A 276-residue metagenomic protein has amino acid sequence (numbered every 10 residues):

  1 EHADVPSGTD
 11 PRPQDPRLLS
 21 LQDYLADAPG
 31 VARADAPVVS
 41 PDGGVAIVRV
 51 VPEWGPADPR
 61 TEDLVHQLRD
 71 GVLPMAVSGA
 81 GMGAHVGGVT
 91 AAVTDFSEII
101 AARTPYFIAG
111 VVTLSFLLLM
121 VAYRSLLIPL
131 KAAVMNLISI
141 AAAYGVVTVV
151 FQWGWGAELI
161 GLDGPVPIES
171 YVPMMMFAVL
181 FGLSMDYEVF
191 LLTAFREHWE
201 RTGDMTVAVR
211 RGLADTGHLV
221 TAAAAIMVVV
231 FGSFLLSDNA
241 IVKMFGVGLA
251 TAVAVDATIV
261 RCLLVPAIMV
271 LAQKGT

Functional and structural regions predicted by a protein language model:
E1-W153, A157, V189: Structured non-transmembrane domains adjacent to transmembrane bundles in polytopic membrane proteins
V89-V93, S97, L126, L130 (+4 more regions): Alpha-helical membrane-protein architecture signal
A91-Y106, V147-M176, S184, G232-A250: Membrane interfacial helix motifs at helix-loop boundaries and amphipathic/re-entrant anchors
L114-L119, E197, G217-K274: Hydrophobic, glycine/alanine-rich multi-pass transmembrane helices and their short helix-loop junctions in large
S125, L137-A141, Y171-M174, L180-Y187 (+4 more regions): Hydrophobic transmembrane alpha-helical segments of multi-pass transport and channel proteins
I128-L192, M269-G275: Hydrophobic transmembrane alpha-helices and their membrane-interface caps in long multi-pass transport proteins
F190-R201: Helix-loop junctions at the membrane interface of multi-pass solute transporters
W199-T221: Helix-loop junctions and hydrophobic alpha-helical segments within the transmembrane domains of large membrane
